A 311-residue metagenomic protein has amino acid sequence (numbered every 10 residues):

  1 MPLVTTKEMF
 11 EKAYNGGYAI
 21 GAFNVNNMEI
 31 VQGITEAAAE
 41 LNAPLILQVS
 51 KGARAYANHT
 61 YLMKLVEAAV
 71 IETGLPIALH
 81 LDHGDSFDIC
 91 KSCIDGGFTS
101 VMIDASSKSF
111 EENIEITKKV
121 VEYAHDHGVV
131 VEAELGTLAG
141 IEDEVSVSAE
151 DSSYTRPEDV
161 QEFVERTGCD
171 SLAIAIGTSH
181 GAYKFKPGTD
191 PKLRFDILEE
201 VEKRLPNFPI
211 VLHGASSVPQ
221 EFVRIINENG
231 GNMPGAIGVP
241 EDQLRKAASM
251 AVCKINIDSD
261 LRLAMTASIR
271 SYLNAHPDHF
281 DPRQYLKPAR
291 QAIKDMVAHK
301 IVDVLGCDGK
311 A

Functional and structural regions predicted by a protein language model:
M1-L3, A311: Basic/polar N-terminal segments that are highly enriched at the extreme N-terminus, encompassing both cleavable
V4-G21, H279-Q284: Generic N-terminal amphipathic, Lys/Arg-enriched alpha-helix
V4-K12, N27-A53, T60-P76, G84-P209 (+7 more regions): Alpha/beta enzyme core
I20, I103-S106, R283-L286, R290: Active-site oxyanion-binding pockets that recognize sulfate/phosphate
L212-V218: Long, repeat-rich segments with strong aromatic
N227-G231, V239-A311: C-terminal alpha-helical cap/extension of soluble enzyme domains
